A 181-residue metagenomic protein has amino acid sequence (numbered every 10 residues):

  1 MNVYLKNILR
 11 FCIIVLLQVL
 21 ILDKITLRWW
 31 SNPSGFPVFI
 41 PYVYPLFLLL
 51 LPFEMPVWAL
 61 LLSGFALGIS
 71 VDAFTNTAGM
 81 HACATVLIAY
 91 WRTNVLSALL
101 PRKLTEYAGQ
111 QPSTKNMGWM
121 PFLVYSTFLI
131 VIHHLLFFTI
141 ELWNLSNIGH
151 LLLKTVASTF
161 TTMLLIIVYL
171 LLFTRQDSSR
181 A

Functional and structural regions predicted by a protein language model:
M1-A181: Terminal, non-globular segments
